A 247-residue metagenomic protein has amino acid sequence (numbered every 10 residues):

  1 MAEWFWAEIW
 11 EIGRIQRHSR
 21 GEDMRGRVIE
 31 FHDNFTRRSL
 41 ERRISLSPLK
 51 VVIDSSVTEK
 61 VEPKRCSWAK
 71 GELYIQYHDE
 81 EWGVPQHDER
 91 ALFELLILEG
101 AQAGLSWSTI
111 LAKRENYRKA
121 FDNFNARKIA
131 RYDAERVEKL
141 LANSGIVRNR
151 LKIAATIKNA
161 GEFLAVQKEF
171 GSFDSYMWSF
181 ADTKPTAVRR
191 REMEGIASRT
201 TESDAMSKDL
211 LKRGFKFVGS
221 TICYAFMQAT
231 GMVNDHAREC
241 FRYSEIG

Functional and structural regions predicted by a protein language model:
A2-W4, V28: Cationic, amphipathic, low-complexity segments that mediate targeting or membrane/lipid association
W4-W6, W10: Tryptophan (W) side chains
F5, H18, D23, D33-N34: Intrinsic-disorder-associated, low-complexity terminal segments enriched in Asp/Asn/His/Tyr and depleted of Lys/Arg
R25, I29-G247: HhH-family (HhH-GPD) DNA N-glycosylase catalytic core used in base-excision repair
